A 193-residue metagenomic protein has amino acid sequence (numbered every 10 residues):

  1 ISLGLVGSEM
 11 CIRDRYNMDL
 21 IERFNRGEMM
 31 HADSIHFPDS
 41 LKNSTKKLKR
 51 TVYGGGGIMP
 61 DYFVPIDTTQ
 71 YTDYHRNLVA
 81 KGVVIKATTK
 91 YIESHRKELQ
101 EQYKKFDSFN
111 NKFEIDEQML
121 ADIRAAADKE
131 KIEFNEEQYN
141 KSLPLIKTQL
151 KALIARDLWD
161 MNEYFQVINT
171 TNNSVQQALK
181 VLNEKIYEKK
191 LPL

Functional and structural regions predicted by a protein language model:
I1-G7: Positively charged, low-complexity/disordered segments
E9, R13-L193: Conserved functional hotspot residues or short segments at active or partner-binding sites across diverse domains
